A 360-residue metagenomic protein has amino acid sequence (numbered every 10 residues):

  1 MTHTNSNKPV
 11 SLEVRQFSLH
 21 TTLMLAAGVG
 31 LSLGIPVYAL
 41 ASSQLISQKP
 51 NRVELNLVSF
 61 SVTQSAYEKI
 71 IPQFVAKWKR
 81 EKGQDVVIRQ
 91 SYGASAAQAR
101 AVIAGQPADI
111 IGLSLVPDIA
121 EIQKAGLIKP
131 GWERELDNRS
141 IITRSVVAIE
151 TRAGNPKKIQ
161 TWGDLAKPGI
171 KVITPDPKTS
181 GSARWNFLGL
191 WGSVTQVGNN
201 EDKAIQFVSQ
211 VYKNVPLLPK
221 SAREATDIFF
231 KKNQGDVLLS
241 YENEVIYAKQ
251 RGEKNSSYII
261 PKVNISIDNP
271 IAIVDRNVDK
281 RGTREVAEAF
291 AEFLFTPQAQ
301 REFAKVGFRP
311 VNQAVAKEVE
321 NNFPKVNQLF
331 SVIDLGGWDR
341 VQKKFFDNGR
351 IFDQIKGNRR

Functional and structural regions predicted by a protein language model:
H3, K8-G28, G34-P36, V278-R360: Extracellular/periplasmic juxtamembrane helices and adjacent flexible linkers that interface with membrane partners
H3, V37-A125, E135-L136, Y241 (+1 more regions): Early extracytoplasmic/lumenal segment of secretory-pathway proteins
S61-S65, S95-Q98, V116-A120, G154-K157 (+5 more regions): Solvent-exposed loop/turn segments at secondary-structure junctions within structured extracellular/periplasmic domains
Q64-I71, V75, S95-A99, I103 (+13 more regions): Extracytoplasmic/secreted envelope proteins and their assembly/folding machinery, especially bacterial periplasmic
G105-I111, I170, K232-V237: Alpha-to-beta junction loops
Q123-Q196: A conserved helix-loop-strand patch within extracytoplasmic ligand-binding domains of the periplasmic binding
V146-N155, D268-V286, E302-K305: A bilobed periplasmic-binding-protein/Venus flytrap-type ligand-binding module shared by bacterial periplasmic
V197-V263: Ligand-binding pocket segment of bilobal, Venus flytrap-like solute-binding proteins
